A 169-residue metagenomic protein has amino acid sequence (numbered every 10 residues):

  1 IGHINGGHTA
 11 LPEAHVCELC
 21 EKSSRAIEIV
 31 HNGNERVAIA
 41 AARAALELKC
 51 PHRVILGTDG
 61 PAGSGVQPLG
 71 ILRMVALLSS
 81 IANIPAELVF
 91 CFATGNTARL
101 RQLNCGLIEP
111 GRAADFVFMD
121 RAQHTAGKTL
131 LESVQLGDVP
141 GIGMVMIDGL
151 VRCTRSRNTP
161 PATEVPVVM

Functional and structural regions predicted by a protein language model:
I1-G65: Active-site core of metal-dependent hydrolases
H3-N5, H31-N32, T58-G60, F92 (+3 more regions): Fold-independent oxyanion-binding glycine-rich loops and adjacent beta-strand/coil segments at enzyme active sites
G6, N83-P85, D138: A short acidic, glycine-rich active-site loop that binds or catalyzes chemistry on phosphate/adenosine moieties
P12, G70, G137: Short acidic-hydrophobic sequence patches enriched in Asp/Glu that either
L19-K22, L48, F92, E109-P110 (+1 more regions): Solvent-exposed alpha-helices and their adjacent loops that cap or buttress functional pockets in soluble metabolic
A40-A122: His/Asp/Glu-enriched, well-ordered alpha-helical/loop segment that forms or immediately abuts the divalent-metal
A114-V165: C-terminal cap of metal-dependent C-N hydrolases
V167-M169: Acidic, His/Gly-rich catalytic cores of divalent-metal-dependent hydrolytic chemistry
